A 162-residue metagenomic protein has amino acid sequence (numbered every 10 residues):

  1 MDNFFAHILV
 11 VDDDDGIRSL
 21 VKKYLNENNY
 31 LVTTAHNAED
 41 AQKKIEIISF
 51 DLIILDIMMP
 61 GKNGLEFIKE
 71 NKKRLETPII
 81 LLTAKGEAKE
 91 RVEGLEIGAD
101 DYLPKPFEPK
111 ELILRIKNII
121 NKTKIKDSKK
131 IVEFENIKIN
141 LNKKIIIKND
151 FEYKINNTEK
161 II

Functional and structural regions predicted by a protein language model:
A6-H7, K117-I161: Short, Lys/Arg-enriched segments at the junction into DNA-binding effector domains of transcriptional regulators
D12, D56, T83: Active-site residues of response regulator receiver
S19-E27: Charged docking surfaces used in two-component/phosphorelay signaling
N29-H36, K44: Short hydrophobic/Thr-rich beta-strand motif most characteristic of the beta2 strand and flanking loop of CheY-like
N37, N63-E66: Acidic catalytic/metal-coordinating carboxylates
I48-I54: Active-site beta3 strand of CheY-like receiver
M59: Receiver (REC) domain active-site loop signature in two-component systems and cognate sites in sensor histidine kinases
K69, K73, P78-E133: Basic, amphipathic DNA-recognition helix from helix-turn-helix-like DNA-binding domains
